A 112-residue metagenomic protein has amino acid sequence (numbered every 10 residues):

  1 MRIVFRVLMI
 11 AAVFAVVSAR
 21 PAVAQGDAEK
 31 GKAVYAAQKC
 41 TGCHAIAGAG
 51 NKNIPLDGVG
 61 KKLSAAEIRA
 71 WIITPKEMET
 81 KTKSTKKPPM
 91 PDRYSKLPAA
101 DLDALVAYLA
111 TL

Functional and structural regions predicted by a protein language model:
M1-R6: Positively charged n-region of N-terminal signal peptides that target proteins for export
V7-V16: Bacterial N-terminal signal peptides
V16-A36: Electrostatic cytochrome c docking/interface patches
G31, Q38-I46, I68, L105 (+1 more regions): The canonical Cys-X-X-Cys-His
N51-G60, P75-A104, L112: Axial heme c-ligation environment in periplasmic c-type cytochrome domains
